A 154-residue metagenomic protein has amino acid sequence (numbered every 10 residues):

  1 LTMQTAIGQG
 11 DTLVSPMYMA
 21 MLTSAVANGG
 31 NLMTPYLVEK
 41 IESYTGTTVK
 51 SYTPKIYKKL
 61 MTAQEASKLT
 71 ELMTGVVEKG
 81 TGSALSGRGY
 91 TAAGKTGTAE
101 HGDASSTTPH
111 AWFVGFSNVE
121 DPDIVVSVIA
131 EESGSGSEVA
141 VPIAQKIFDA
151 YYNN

Functional and structural regions predicted by a protein language model:
L1-I56, Q64, M73-N154: Active-site beta-strand/loop architecture of penicillin-binding DD-peptidases
